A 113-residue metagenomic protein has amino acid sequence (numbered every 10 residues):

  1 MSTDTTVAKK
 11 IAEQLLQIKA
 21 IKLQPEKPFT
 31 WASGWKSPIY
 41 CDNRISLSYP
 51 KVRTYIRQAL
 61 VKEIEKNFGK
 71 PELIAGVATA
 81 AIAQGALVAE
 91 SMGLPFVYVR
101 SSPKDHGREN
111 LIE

Functional and structural regions predicted by a protein language model:
S2-F68: Active-site-facing substrate-recognition patch
G34, I74, F96: Conserved hydrophobic/aromatic pocket- or pore-lining residues that grip, position, or stack substrates in active sites
G69-A78: Short glycine-rich phosphate-binding loop at a beta-alpha junction
V77-T79, S101-S102: Histidine- and/or cysteine-centered catalytic micro-motif in compact active-site loops
I82: Glycine-rich SAM-binding Motif I of class I
G85-E113: Short, glycine/charge-rich flexible loops or terminal/linker lids adjacent to PRPP-binding catalytic cores
